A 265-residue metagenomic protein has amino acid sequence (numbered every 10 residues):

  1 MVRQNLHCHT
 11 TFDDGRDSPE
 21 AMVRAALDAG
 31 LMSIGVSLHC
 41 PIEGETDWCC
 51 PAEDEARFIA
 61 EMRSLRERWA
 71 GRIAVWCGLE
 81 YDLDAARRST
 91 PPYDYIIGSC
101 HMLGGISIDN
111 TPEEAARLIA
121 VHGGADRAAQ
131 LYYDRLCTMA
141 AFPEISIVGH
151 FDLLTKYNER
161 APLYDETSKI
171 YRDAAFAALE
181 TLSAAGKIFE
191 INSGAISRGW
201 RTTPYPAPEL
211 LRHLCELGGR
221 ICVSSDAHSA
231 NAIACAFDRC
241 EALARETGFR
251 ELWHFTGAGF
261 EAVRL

Functional and structural regions predicted by a protein language model:
M1-L83, T90, D94, Y157 (+4 more regions): An N-terminally biased module of ancient metal coordination in phosphate/nucleic-acid-related enzymes
M1-T10, P19, G105, A161-L265: Charged catalytic cores and adjacent phosphate/nucleic-acid-binding surfaces used for phosphate/nucleic-acid chemistry
L27, A140-A141, C215, R245: Non-catalytic positions within long, well-ordered alpha-helices that form the structural scaffold/packing of enzyme
I34-V36, I96, V148, F189 (+1 more regions): Hydrophobic residues within beta-strands of alpha/beta enzymes
S37, S99, F151, N192 (+1 more regions): Conserved residues at the C-terminal ends of beta-strands
C40, M102, L154, A195 (+1 more regions): Flexible, active-site-proximal loop/turn residues at the rims of small-molecule/cofactor binding pockets and catalytic
W48, A52-A184: Extended substrate/RNA-proximal surfaces in nucleic-acid metabolism proteins
